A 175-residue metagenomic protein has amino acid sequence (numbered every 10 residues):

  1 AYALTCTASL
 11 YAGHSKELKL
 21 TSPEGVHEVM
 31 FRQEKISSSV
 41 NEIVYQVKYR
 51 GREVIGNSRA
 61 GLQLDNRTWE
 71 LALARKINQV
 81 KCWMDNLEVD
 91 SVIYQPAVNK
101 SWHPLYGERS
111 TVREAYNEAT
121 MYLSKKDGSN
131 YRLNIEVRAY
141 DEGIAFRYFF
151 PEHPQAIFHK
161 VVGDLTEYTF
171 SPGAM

Functional and structural regions predicted by a protein language model:
A1-T7: Bacterial N-terminal signal peptides
S9-Y11: Cleavable N-terminal signal peptides
S15-M175: N-terminal accessory beta-strand-rich subdomains and adjacent acidic, glycine-rich linkers that precede catalytic cores
